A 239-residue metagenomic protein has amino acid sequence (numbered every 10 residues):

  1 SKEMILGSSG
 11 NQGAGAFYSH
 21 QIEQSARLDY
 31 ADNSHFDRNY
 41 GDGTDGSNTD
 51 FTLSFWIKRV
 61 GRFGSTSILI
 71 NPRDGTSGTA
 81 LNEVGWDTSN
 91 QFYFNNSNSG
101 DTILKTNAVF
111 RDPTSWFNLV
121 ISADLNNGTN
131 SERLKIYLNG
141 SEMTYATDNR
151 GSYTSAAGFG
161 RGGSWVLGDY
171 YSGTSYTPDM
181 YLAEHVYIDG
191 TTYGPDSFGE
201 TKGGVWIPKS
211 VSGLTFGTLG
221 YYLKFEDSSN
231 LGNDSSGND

Functional and structural regions predicted by a protein language model:
S1-Q24, A31-D32, G128-N130, T144-R150 (+2 more regions): Extended recognition patches within non-cytosolic domains
L6-Y30, S54-F63, E83-T154: Extracellular glycan-interaction surfaces
D29-F51, T102-R111, Y171-T174, P208-L214: Short surface loop/edge beta-strand patches of beta-sandwich-type extracellular domains that form ligand-contact sites
A31-Y93, N127-N130, T191-D196: Extracellular glycan-recognition modules
G46-S47, W86, D112, G158-R161 (+1 more regions): Extracellular/periplasmic catalytic domains that process cell-envelope and extracellular macromolecules
L53-G61, L119-I121, L167, L182-Y187 (+2 more regions): Short hydrophobic/aromatic patches on beta-strands that form ligand-binding or substrate-lining surfaces
I70-L81, R133-T144, G203-P208, N238-D239: Short edge-strand/loop segments of extracellular domains
A157-L182: Extracellular glycan-interaction patches encoded by glycine-rich segments
